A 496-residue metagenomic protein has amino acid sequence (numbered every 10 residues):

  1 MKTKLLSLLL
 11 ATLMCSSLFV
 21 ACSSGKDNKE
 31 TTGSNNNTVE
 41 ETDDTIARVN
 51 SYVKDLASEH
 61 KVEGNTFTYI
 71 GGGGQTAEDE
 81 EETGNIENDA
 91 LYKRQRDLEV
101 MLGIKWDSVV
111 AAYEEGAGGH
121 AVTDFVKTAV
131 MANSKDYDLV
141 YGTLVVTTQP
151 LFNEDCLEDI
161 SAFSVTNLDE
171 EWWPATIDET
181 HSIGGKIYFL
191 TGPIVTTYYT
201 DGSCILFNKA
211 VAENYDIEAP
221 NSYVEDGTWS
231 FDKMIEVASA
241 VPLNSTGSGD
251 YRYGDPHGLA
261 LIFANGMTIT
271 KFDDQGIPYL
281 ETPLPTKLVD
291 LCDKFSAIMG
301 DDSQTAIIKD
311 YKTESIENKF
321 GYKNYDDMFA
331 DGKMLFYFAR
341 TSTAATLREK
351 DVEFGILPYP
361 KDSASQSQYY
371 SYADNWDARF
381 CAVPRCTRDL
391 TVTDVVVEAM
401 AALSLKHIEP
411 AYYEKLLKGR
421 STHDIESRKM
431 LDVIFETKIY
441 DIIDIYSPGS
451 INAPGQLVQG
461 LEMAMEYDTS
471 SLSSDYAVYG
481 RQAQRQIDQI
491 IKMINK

Functional and structural regions predicted by a protein language model:
K2-Q149, E154, R388, H407 (+1 more regions): Conserved N-terminal structural module of periplasmic/extracytoplasmic solute-binding proteins
I70, S134-V140, L144, H181-I205 (+2 more regions): Extracytoplasmic/periplasmic solute-binding protein
K127-M131, K135-V146, F152, C156-A212 (+4 more regions): A structural signal for short loop-to-beta-strand junctions that line the ligand-binding cleft of periplasmic/secreted
D138-G142, A330, L335-A339: Paired acidic/hydrophobic, glycine-rich loop segments that form the ligand-binding mouth/hinge of periplasmic-binding
V165-W172, V224-D226, I269-D290, A364-S371: Short, solvent-exposed loop/beta-turn-alpha elements that line the ligand-binding surface or hinge of extracytoplasmic
I235-S239, D274-K319: Glycine-centered hinge/linker elements that transmit conformational signals in sensory and ligand-binding systems
R348-L417: Extracytoplasmic/periplasmic substrate-recognition and gating elements
P410-Y412, E426-K496: C-terminal capping/gating helix-and-loop segments adjacent to ligand/active sites or protein-protein/ligand interfaces
